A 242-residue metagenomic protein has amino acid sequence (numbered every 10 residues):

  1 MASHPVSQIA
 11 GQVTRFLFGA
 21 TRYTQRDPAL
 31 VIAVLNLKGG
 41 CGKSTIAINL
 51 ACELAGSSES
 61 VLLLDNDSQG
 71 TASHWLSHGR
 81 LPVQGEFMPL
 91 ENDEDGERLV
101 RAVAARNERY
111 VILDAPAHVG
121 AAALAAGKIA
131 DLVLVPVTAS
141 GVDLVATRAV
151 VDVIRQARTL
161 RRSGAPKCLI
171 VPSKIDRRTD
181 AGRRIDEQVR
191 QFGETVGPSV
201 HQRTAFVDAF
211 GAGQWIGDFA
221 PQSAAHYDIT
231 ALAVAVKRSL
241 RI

Functional and structural regions predicted by a protein language model:
M1-A33: Extreme N-terminal, non-catalytic leader segments that precede Walker-type/kinase nucleotide-binding cores
R26-V31, L35-C41, C52-L124, F210-D218: P-loop/Walker-type NTP enzyme "switch/lid" segment
I46: Hydrophobic positions on the alpha1 helix immediately C-terminal to the Walker A/P-loop
A122-G141: Inter-motif core of Ras-like GTPase G domains
T147-S163, S173: Conserved C-terminal guanine-recognition region of P-loop GTPase G domains, centered on the G4
D176, D186-W215: Beta-strand-loop-alpha "switch" segments that mediate conformational coupling across diverse proteins
V207-T230: Inter-lobe coupling/hinge region of RecA-like P-loop helicase motors
